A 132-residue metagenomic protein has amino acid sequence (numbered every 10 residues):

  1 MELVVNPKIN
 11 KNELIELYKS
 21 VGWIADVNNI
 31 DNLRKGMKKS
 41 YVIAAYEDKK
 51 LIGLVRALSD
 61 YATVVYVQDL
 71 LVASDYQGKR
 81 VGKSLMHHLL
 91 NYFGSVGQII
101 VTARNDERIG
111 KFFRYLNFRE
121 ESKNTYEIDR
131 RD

Functional and structural regions predicted by a protein language model:
M1-V27, N124-T125: Short amphipathic alpha-helix that is part of the acyltransferase structural core
L33-A44, S95-G97: A short helix-loop-beta-strand connector motif used in the catalytic cores of GNAT acetyltransferases and, in some
Y41-V55: Conserved beta-hairpin
S59-V67, Q77: A conserved beta-turn-beta hairpin within the catalytic core of GNAT-like acetyltransferases that forms part
Y76, R80-L85: Conserved acetyl-CoA pyrophosphate-binding loop and the N-cap/start of the following alpha-helix in GNAT-like
Y92-R104: Conserved GNAT acetyl-CoA-binding A-motif
I100-T102, R114, R119-D132: Conserved catalytic-core motifs of GNAT/GCN5-like acyltransferases
